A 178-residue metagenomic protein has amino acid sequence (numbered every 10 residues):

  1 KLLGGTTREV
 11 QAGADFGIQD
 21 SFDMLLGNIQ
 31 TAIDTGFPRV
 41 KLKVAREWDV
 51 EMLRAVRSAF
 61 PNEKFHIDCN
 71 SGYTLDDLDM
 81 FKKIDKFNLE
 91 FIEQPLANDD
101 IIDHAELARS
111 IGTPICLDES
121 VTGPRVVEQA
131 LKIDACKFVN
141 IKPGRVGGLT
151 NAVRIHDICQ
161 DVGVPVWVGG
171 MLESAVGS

Functional and structural regions predicted by a protein language model:
L2-D20, M52, P61-N62: N-terminal small/glycine-rich loop or linker at the start of catalytic domains across soluble metabolic enzymes
L2-L3, Q30, K82, Q129: Short, flexible, glycine/charge-rich loop motifs used to bind or transfer phosphoryl groups or to couple energy/partner
E9-Q11, F37-R39, F138: Short, solvent-exposed beta-strand edge segments and adjacent coil->beta transition regions
D23-N28: Active-site glycine-rich loop that binds ribose-phosphate moieties when present
T31-K43: Catalytic domains of carbohydrate-active enzymes, especially glycoside hydrolases
L42, E47-G177: Catalytic core of soluble alpha/beta enzymes
